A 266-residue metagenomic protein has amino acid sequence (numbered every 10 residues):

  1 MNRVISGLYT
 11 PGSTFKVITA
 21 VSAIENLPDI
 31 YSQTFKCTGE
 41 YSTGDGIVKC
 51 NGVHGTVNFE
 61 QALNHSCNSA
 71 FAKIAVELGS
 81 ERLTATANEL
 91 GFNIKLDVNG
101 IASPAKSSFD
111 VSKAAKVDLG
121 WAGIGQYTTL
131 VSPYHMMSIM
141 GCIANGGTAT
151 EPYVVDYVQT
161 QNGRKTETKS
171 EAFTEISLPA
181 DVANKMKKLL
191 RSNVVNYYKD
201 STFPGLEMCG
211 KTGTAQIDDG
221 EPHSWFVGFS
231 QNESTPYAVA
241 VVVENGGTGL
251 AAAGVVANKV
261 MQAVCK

Functional and structural regions predicted by a protein language model:
M1-S13, I18-N245: Beta-lactam-recognizing serine transpeptidase/beta-lactamase-like catalytic domain environment
M136, G249-N258: Short, charged, low-complexity patches
K165-E171, V256-K266: Short, gly/Ser/Thr-rich active-site loops of penicillin-recognizing serine hydrolases
